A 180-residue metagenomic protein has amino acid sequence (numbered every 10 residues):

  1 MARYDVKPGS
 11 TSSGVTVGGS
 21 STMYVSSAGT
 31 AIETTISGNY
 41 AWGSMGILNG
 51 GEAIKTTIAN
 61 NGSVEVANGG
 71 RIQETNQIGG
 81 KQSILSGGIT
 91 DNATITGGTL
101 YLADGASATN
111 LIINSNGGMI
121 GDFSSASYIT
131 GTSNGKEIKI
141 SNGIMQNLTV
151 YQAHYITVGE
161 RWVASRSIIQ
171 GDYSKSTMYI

Functional and structural regions predicted by a protein language model:
A2, S10-S13, G19-M23, S27-T34 (+14 more regions): The right-handed parallel beta-helix/beta-solenoid scaffold, focusing on the short coil/turn and N-cap positions
